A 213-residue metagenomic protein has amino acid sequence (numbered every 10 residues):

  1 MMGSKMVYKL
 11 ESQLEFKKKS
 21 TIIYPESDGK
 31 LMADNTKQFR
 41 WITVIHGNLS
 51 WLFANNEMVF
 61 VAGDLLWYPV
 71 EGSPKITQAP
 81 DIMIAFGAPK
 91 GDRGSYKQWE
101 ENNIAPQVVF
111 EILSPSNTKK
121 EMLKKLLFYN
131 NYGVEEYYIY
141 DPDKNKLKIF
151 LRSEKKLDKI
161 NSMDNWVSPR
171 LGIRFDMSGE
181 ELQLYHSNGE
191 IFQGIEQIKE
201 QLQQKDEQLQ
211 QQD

Functional and structural regions predicted by a protein language model:
M2-D34, N48-W51, W67-P80, A85-V108 (+2 more regions): C-terminal interaction segment
D34, F39-L52, F60: A structured, charge-rich N-terminal accessory region that forms the first stable segment of a protein and links
N55-W67: A short acidic/basic microdomain associated with nuclease active sites
F60-A62, Y138-D141: A structural signal for short, well-ordered beta-strand segments and their strand-loop junctions that often border
